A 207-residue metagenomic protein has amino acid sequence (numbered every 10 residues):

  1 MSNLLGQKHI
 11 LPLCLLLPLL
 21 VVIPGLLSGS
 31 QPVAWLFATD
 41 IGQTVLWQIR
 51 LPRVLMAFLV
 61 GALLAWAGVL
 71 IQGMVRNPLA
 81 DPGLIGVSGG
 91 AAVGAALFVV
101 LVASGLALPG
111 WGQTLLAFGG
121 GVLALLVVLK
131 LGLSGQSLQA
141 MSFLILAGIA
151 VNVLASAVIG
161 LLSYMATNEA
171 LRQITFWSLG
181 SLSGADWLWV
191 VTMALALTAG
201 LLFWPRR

Functional and structural regions predicted by a protein language model:
M1-R207: Alpha-helical transmembrane segments in inner-membrane proteins
